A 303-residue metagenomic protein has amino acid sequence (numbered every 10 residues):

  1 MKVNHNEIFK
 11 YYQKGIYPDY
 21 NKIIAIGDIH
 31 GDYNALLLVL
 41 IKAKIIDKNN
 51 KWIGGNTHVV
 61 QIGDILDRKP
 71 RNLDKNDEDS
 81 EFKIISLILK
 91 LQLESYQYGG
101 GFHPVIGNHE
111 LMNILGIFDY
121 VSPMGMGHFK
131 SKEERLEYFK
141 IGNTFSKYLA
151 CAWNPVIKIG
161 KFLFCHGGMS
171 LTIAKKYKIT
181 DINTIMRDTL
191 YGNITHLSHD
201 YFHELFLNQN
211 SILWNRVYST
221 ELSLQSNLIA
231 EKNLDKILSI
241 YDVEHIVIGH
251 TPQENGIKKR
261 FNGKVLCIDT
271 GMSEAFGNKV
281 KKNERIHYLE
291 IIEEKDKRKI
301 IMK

Functional and structural regions predicted by a protein language model:
M1-K303: Feature recognizes metal-dependent phosphohydrolase scaffolds
